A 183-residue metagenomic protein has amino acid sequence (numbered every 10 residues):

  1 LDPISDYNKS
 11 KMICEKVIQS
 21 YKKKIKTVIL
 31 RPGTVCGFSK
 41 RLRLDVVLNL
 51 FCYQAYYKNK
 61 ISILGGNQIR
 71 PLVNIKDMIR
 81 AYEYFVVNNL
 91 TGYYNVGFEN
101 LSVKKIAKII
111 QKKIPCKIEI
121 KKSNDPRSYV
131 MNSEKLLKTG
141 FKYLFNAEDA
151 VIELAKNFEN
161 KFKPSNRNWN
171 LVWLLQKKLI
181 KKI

Functional and structural regions predicted by a protein language model:
L1, K22, R43-V46, A55 (+2 more regions): A generic fold-level signal
L1-I29, T34-V35, K40: Catalytic helix-loop patch of NAD(P)-dependent Rossmann-fold dehydrogenases
M12-E15, D45, N49, K104 (+1 more regions): Short, surface-exposed alpha-helical segments at coil->helix boundaries
I13, V17, Y21, F51 (+2 more regions): Hydrophobic alpha-helix immediately C-terminal to the catalytic Tyr-X-X-X-Lys motif of short-chain
T27-R41, L50-V73: A conserved pocket-lining segment of Rossmann-fold NAD(P)-dependent short-chain dehydrogenase/reductase
K40-R43, A107: Short, well-ordered secondary-structure micro-motifs
A55-N59, I63-I183: C-terminal substrate-binding subdomain of Rossmann-fold SDR/epimerase-dehydratase oxidoreductases
